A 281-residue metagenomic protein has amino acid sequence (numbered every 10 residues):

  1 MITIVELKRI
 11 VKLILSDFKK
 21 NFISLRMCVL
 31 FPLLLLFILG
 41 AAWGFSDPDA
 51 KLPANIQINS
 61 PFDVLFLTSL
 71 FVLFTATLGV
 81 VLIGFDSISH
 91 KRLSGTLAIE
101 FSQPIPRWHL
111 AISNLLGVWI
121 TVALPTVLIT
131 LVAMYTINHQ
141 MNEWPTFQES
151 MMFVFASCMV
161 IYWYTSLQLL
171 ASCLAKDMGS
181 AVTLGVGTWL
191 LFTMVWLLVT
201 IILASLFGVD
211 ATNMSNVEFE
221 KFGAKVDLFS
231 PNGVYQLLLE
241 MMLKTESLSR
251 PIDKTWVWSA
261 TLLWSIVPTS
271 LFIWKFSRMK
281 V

Functional and structural regions predicted by a protein language model:
M1-L34, S277-K280: Aromatic- and glycine-rich beta-strand/loop motifs that create alpha-glucan
I2, L39-D47, N55-G79, I112-M178 (+1 more regions): Secretory targeting signals
K20, H90, Q103, M134-N138 (+2 more regions): Transmembrane helix-loop junction
I23-P48, L67-V81, L184-T200, A260 (+1 more regions): Hydrophobic alpha-helical transmembrane segments of multi-pass membrane transport/permease proteins
F45-N59, V186, L190, M194-W274: Terminal transmembrane helical anchor/hairpin motif
T77-G84, V132, S166-L167, P231 (+1 more regions): Hydrophobic/aromatic residues in alpha-helical transmembrane segments
S87, V122, S157-I161, L190 (+1 more regions): Residue-level hotspots within the lipid-embedded alpha helices of multi-pass solute transporters
S87-W119: Helix-loop-helix units of permease transmembrane domains in multi-pass membrane transporters, especially ABC
